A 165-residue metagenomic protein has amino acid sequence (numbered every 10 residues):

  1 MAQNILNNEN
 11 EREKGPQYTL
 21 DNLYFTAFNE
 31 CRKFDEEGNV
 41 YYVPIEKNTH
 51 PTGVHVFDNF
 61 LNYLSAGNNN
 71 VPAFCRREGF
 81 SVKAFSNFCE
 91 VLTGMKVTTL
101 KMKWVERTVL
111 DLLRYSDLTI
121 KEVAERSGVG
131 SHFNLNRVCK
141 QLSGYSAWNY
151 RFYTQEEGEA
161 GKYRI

Functional and structural regions predicted by a protein language model:
M1-L92, K96, Y115-R137, Y145-I165: Alpha-helical bundle regulatory/interaction domains
T52-N59, K101-D111: Pre-recognition alpha-helix immediately N-terminal to the DNA-recognition helix within helix-turn-helix or winged-helix
